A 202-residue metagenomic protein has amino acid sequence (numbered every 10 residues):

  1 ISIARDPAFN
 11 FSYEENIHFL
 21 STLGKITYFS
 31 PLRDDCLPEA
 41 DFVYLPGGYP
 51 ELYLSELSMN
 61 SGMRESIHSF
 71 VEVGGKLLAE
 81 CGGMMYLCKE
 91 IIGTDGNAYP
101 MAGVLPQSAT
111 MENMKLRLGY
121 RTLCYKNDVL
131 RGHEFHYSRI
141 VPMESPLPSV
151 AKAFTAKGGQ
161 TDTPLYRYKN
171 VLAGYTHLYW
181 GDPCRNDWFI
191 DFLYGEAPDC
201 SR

Functional and structural regions predicted by a protein language model:
S2-I3, T27-Y28, Y44, A79 (+3 more regions): Structured core elements
S2-S61, E65-F70: Phosphate-binding active sites in nucleotide-utilizing proteins
D6-F9, R33-D34, Y49-E51, M84-M85 (+4 more regions): Short, glycine-/Ser/Thr-/acidic-enriched flexible segments
V43-Y49, G83, K169-V171: Short acidic (Asp/Glu) and glycine-rich catalytic loops that position anionic groups and cofactors
P50-C124: Cysteine-nucleophile active-site neighborhood
A109-R202: Amide-donor transfer/coupling interface in amidating biosynthetic enzymes
